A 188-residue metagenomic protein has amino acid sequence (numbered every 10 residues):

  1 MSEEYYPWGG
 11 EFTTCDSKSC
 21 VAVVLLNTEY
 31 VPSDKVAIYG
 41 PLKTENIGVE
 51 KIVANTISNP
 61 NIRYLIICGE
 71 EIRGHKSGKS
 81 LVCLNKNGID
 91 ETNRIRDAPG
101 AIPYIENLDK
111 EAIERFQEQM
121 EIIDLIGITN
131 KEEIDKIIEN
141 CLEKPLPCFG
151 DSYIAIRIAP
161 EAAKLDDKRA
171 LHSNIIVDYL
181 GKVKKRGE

Functional and structural regions predicted by a protein language model:
S2-R96, H172-E188: Conserved mixed alpha/beta catalytic, RNA-binding, or beta-rich assembly cores of soluble enzyme, regulatory
D16, D34, D90, D97 (+6 more regions): Acidic-enriched, low-complexity/disordered segments with a strong bias for Aspartate over Glutamate
A22, A37, A54, A98-A101 (+4 more regions): A sequence-composition feature that detects small, non-aromatic residues
N46-I52, A101-E106, K131-D135, E139: Well-ordered, non-membrane alpha-helical segments in soluble/globular domains
V53, V82, E114-Q117, D135-E139: Generic detector of well-ordered alpha-helical segments enriched in charged/polar residues, highlighting helical
G69-N130: Long, charge-dense
E132, K136-E188: Charge-patterned, long linear interaction tracts outside catalytic cores
